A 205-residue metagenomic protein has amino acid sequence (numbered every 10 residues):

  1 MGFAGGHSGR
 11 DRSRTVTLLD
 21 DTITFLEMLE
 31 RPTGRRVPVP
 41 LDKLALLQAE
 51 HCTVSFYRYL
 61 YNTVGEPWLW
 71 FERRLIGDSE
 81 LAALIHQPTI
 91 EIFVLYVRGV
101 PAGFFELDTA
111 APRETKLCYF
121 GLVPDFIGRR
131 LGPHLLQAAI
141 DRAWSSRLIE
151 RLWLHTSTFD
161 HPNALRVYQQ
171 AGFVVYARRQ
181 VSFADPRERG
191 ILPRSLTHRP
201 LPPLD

Functional and structural regions predicted by a protein language model:
M1-E50: Acyl-donor-binding surface of acyltransferase catalytic domains
L18-D21, S182-D205: Acidic/histidine-enriched, glycine/proline-rich intrinsically disordered or flexible terminal extensions
P38-E72, R194: Short amphipathic alpha-helix that is part of the acyltransferase structural core
L75-S79, I85-P124: A conserved beta-strand-loop-helix scaffold within acyl/acetyltransferase catalytic domains
E91, E150, V174: Short acidic/polar active-site loop segments enriched in Thr and Asp
L122, G128-A143, L165-Q170: Conserved acetyl-CoA-binding loop-helix of GNAT-fold acetyltransferases
I127, L154-A164, V181-I191: Conserved beta-strand-loop-alpha-helix junction that forms the acyl-donor binding cleft
A143-T156: Conserved GNAT acetyl-CoA-binding A-motif
